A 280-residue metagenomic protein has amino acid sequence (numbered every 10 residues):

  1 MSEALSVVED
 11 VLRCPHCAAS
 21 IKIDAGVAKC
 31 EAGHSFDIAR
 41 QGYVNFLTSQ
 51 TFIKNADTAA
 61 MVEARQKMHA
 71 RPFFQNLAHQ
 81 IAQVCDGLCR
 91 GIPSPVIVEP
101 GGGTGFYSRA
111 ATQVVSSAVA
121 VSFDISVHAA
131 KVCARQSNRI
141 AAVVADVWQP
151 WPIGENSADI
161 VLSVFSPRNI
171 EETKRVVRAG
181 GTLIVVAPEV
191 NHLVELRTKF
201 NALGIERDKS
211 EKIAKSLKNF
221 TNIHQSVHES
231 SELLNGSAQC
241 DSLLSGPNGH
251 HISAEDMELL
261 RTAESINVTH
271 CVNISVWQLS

Functional and structural regions predicted by a protein language model:
M1-K54: N-terminal auxiliary segments of SAM/dcSAM-dependent transferases
V8-D10, V227-S280: Conserved Class I S-adenosyl-L-methionine
I53-Q80: Class I SAM-dependent methyltransferase Rossmann-like catalytic core, especially the SAM/SAH-binding loop
V96-V98, G103-P150: Class I SAM-dependent methyltransferase SAM/SAH-binding core
W148-I160: A short acidic, Gly/Pro-enriched loop at the edge of an enzyme's catalytic core that lines a small-molecule cofactor
V177-R178: Helix-to-beta-strand junctions that scaffold the AdoMet/dcAdoMet cofactor pocket in Class I SAM-dependent enzymes
G181-P188: Conserved beta-strand signature within the Rossmann-like core of class I S-adenosyl-L-methionine
P188-G204: Short, glycine-/aromatic-enriched active-site segment of Class I SAM-dependent methyltransferases
